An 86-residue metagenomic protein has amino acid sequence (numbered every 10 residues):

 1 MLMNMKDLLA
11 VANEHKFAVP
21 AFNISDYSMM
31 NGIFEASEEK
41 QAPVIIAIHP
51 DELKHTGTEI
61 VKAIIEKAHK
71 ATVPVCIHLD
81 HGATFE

Functional and structural regions predicted by a protein language model:
M1-A21: N-terminal amphipathic alpha-helix/helix-capping segment at the start of soluble metabolic enzymes
M3-N4, I24-S28, H55, E59: Conserved active-site and cofactor/substrate-binding residues in soluble primary-metabolism enzymes
A18-N23, V44-I48, V75-H81: Hydrophobic faces of well-ordered beta-strands that scaffold small-molecule active sites in alpha/beta enzyme cores
A36-A42: A short, Lys/Arg-enriched amphipathic alpha-helix followed by its capping loop at the start of a domain
P43-T58: Glycine-rich, proline-tolerant flexible connector loops at the mouths of alpha/beta enzymes
K54-I77: Alpha-helix-loop-beta-strand connector modules within alpha/beta enzyme cores
T84-E86: Catalytic cores of alpha/beta
